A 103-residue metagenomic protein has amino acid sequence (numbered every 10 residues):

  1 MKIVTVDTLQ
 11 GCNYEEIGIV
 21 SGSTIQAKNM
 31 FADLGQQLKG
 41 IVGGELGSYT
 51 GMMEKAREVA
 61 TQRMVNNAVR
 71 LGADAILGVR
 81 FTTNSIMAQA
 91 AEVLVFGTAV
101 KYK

Functional and structural regions predicted by a protein language model:
M1-D33, R70, D74, A91-K103: N-terminal presequence-like segments and the immediate start of the first folded domain
V6-L9, R80-S85: Short, solvent-exposed loop/turn elements at beta->coil junctions and helix N-caps that rim active or binding pockets
V20, D33-G78: Short, well-ordered alpha-helical segments
A27, S48-Y49, T83, Y102: Basic, gly/Ser/Thr/Pro-rich low-complexity segments located predominantly at protein N termini
I86-A90: Short glycine-biased active-site loop of nucleotidyltransferases that positions the nucleotide triphosphate and helps
